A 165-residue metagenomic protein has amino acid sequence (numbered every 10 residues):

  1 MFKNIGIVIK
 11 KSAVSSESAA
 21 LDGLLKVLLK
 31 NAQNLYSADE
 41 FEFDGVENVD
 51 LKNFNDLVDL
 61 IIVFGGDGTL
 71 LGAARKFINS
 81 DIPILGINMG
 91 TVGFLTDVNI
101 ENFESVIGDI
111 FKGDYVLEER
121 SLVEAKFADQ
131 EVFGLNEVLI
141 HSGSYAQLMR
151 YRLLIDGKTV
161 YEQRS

Functional and structural regions predicted by a protein language model:
M1-L60, I100-V116, F127-V132: ATP/NTP phosphate-donor binding region
S16-E17, G68-A74: Short glycine/serine/threonine-rich phosphate/pyrophosphate-binding segments that cradle anionic phosphate groups
Y36, I62, L85-I87: Hydrophobic/aromatic beta-strand patches that form the interior of the parallel beta-sheet core in alpha/beta enzyme
E40-F41, D67, M89-G90: Short, ordered loop/turn segments at secondary-structure junctions
E40-L51, G72-A74, L148, L154: Extended, hydrophobic alpha-helical segments
G72, F77-M89, F94: Gly/Ser-rich helix-loop-strand patches that form or flank binding pockets for ribonucleotide-derived cofactors
F94-S165: Catalytic core of DAGKc-family lipid kinases
